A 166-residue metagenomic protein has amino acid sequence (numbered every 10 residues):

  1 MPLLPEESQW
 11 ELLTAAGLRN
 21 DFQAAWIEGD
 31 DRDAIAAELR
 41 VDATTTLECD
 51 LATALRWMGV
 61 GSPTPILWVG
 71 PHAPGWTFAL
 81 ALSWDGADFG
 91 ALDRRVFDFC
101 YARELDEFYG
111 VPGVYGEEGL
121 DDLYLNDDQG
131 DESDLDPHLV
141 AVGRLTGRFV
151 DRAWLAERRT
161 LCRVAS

Functional and structural regions predicted by a protein language model:
M1-G17, D151-S166: Actinobacteria-biased recognition of intrinsically disordered, low-complexity terminal regions
P2-L120: Hydrophobic alpha-helical segments that drive targeting, anchoring, or assembly
D93-S166: Long, compositionally biased intrinsically disordered terminal regions
